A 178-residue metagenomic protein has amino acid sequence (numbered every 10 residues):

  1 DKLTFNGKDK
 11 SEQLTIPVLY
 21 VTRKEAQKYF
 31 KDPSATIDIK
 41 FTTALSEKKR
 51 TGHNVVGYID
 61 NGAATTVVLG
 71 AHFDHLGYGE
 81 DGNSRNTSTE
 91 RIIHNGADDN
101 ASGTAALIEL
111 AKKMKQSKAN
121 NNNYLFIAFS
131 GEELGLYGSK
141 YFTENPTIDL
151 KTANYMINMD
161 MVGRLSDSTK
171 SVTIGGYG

Functional and structural regions predicted by a protein language model:
D1, G70-H72, A128, I157-D160: Short beta-strand segments
K2-L3, G79-N83, Y137-K140, S168-T169: Short, solvent-exposed loop/turn and secondary-structure capping segments
N6-G96, E109-K112, Q116-S117, N121 (+1 more regions): Soluble metallo-hydrolase cores and metallopeptidase-like ectodomains found primarily in the secretory/periplasmic
V18, Q27, A119, F129-G178: Metal-dependent peptidase/peptidase-like ectodomains
R91-N95, D99, T173-G178: Short, contiguous acidic/charged loop-to-helix segments that flank catalytic cores in large enzymes
H94-S102, S130-L134: Alpha-helix capping and helix-loop boundary segments enriched in small/acidic/polar residues
A101-E109, Y137, Y141: Short amphipathic alpha-helical face segments that pack within enzyme cores and frequently flank/anchor catalytic
N123-L125: Metal-dependent active-site segment of extracytoplasmic phospho-/sulfohydrolases and closely related
